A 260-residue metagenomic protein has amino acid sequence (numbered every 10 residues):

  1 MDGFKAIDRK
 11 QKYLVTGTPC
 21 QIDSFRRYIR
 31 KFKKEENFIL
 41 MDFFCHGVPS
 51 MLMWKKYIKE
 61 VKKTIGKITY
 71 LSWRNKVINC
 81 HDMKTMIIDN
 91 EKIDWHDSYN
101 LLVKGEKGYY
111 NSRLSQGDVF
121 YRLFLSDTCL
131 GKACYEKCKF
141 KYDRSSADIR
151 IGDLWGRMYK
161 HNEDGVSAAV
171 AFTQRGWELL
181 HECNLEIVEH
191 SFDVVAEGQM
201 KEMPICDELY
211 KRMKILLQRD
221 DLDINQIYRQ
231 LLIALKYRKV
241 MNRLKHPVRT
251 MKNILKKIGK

Functional and structural regions predicted by a protein language model:
M1-D8: Portal/gating segments that form or line small-molecule/metal binding sites
K5, D23-I29: Cofactor-cradling patches in redox/metallo enzymes
Q11-G17, F38: Generic beta-sheet signal
V15-F25, G47-P49: Gly/Ser/Thr-rich loops at beta-strand to alpha-helix junctions that form or flank small-molecule/cofactor-binding
I29-K34, Y57-K59, N184-I187: Short, solvent-exposed amphipathic alpha-helical segments in soluble enzyme and RNA/protein-processing domains
R30-F43, T64: A short alpha->loop->secondary-structure connector
G47-Y57: Short, charged, surface-exposed secondary-structure boundary motifs
G66-K260: Long, compositionally biased charged/polar accessory segments in the mid-to-C-terminal portions of proteins
